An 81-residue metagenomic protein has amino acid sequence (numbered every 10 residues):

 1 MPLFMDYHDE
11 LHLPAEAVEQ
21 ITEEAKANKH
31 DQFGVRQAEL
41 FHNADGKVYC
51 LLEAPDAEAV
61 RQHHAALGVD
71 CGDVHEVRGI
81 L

Functional and structural regions predicted by a protein language model:
M1-D31, R36, H42-K47, A57 (+2 more regions): Short S/T/G/P-rich N-terminal loop/turn motif that feeds into the first structured element of a domain
R36-Q37, C71: Hydrophobic beta-strand scaffold residues
L51-E53: Short hydrophobic/aromatic beta-strand micro-patches that form the beta-sheet surface supporting nucleotide- or nucleic
P55-E58, G68-V69: Short, surface-exposed beta-strand-loop junctions and turns on beta-sheet-rich folds
V69-L81: Conserved short beta-strand edge segments in small beta-sheet-based binding/regulatory domains
